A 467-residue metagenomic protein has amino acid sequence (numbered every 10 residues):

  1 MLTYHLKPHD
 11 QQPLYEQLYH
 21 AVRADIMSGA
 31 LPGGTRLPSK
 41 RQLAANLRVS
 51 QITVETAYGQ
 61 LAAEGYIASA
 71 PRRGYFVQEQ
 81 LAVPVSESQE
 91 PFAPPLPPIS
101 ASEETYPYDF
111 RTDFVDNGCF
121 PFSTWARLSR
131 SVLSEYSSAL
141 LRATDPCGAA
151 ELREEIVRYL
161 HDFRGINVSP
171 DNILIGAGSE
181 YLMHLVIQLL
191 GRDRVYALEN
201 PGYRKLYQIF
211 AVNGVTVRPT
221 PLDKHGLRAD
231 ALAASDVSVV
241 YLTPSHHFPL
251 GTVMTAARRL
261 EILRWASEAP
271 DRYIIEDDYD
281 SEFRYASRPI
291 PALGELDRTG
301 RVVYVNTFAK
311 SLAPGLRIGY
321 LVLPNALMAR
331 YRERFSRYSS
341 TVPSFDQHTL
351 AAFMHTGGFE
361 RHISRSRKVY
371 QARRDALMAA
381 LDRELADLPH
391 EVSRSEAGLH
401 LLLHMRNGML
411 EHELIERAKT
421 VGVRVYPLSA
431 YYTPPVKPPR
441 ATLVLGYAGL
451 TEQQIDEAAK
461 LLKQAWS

Functional and structural regions predicted by a protein language model:
M1-R130, S336-P343, Q347, A351-M354 (+7 more regions): N-terminal basic, amphipathic alpha-helical segments
F110, I274-I275: Residue-level marker for buried hydrophobic side chains located in beta-strands that build the well-ordered beta-sheet
V115, S245-F248, K310: Short glycine-rich anion-binding loops that position phosphate/pyrophosphate groups of nucleotides and phosphorylated
A139-D271, E282, R288-L296, Y370 (+1 more regions): Conserved core of the PLP fold type I
R298-K368: Conserved core segment of the aminotransferase class I/II
